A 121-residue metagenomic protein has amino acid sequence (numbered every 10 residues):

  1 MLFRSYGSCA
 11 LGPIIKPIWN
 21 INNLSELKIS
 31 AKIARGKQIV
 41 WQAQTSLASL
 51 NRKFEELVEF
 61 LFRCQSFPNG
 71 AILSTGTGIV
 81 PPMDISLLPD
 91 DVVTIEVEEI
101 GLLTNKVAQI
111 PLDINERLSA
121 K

Functional and structural regions predicted by a protein language model:
M1-K121: Catalytic-pocket segment enriched in acidic/His residues
